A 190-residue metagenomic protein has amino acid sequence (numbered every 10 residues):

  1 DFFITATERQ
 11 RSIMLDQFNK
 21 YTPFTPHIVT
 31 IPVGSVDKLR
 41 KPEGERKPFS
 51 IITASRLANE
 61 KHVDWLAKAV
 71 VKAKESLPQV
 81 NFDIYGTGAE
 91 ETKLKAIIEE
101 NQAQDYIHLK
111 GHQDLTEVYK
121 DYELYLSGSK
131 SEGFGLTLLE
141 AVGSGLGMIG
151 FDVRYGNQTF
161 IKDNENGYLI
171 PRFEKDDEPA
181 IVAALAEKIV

Functional and structural regions predicted by a protein language model:
F2-R40: Donor nucleotide-sugar binding/catalytic pocket of nucleotide-sugar-dependent glycosyltransferases
I4, E43-K61, A67-V70: Conserved donor-binding/catalytic core segment of Leloir-type glycosyltransferases
K93-H112: Nucleotide-activated donor-binding/catalytic signature segment of Leloir-type glycosyltransferases, i.e., the conserved
H112-Q113, E117-Y122: Short alpha-helical donor nucleotide-sugar binding micro-motif in glycosyltransferases
K130: Aromatic "clamp/platform" in nucleotide-sugar-dependent glycosyltransferases that forms part of the donor/acceptor
G147-F151: Short hydrophobic beta-strand element within catalytic cores of glycosyltransferases and related nucleotide-activated
V153-R172: Short acidic/histidine- and often glycine-rich active-site loop of Leloir-type glycosyltransferases that engages
R172-V190: C-terminal "capping" alpha-helix adjacent to the active site of nucleotide-linked donor transferases in cell-envelope
